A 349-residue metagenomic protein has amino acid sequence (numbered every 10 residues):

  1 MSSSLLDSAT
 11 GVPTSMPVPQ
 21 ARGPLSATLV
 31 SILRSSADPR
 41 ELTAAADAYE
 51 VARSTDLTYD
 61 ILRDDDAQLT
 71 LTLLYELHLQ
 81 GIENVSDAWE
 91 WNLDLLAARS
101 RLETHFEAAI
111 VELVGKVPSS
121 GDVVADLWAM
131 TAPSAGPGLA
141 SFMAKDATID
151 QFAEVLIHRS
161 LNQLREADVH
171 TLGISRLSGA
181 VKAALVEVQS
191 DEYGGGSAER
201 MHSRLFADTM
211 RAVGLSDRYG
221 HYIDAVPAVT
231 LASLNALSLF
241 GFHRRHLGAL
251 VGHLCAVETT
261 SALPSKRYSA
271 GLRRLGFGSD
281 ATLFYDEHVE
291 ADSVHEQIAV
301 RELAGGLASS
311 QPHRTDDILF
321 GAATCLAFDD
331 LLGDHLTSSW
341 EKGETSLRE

Functional and structural regions predicted by a protein language model:
S2-E349: Non-heme di-metal
